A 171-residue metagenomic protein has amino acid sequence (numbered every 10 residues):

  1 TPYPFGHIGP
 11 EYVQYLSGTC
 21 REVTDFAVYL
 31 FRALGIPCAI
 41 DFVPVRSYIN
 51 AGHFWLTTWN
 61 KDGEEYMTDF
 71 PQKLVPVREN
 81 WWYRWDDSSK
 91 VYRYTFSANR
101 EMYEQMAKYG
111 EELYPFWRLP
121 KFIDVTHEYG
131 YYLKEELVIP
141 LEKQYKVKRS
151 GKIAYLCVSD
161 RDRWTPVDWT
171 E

Functional and structural regions predicted by a protein language model:
T1-P10, Y15-P115: Hydrophobic/aromatic-rich core segments of domains that either
L34, N50, R78-E171: Mixed-charge, low-complexity segments
